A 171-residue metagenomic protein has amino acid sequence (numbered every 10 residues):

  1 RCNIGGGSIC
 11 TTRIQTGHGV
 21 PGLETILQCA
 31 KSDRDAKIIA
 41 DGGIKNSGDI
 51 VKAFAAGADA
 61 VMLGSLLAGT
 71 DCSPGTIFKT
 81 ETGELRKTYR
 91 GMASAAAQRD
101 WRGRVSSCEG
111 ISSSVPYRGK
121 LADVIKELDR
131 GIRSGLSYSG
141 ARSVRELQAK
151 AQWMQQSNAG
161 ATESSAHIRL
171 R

Functional and structural regions predicted by a protein language model:
R1-G6, L63-G64: Non-cysteine beta-strand/loop elements that form the S-adenosyl-L-methionine
G6-S8, G69: Feature marks short, surface-exposed loop/turn motifs that line or immediately flank catalytic pockets and channel
T11-Q15: Short acidic, glycine/proline-rich loop/turn micro-motifs
T16-R171: Alpha/beta catalytic cores of nucleotide-metabolism and tRNA/nucleoside-modifying enzymes
